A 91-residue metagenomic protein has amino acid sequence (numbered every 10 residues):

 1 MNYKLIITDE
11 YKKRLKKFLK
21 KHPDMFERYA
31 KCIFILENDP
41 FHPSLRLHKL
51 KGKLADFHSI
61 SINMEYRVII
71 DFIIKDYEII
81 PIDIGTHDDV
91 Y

Functional and structural regions predicted by a protein language model:
N2-K4, K13-K16, P23, I62-Y91: Enriched for short, Lys/Arg-rich terminal
Y3, C32, R46, D56 (+1 more regions): A generic structural signal for short beta-strands and their flanking turns/coil linkers
L5, P23-E27, F41-S44: Non-catalytic, surface-exposed connector residues within folded enzymatic/regulatory domains
E10, R28: Charged catalytic carboxylate motif
K13, K31-F34: Generic recognition of well-ordered alpha-helical segments within structured catalytic/regulatory domains
K16, K20-P23, F41, A55: Residues in soluble alpha-helical coiled-coils and helical-bundle/repeat scaffolds
I35-I60: A short, surface-exposed loop/turn module that caps and links secondary-structure elements
